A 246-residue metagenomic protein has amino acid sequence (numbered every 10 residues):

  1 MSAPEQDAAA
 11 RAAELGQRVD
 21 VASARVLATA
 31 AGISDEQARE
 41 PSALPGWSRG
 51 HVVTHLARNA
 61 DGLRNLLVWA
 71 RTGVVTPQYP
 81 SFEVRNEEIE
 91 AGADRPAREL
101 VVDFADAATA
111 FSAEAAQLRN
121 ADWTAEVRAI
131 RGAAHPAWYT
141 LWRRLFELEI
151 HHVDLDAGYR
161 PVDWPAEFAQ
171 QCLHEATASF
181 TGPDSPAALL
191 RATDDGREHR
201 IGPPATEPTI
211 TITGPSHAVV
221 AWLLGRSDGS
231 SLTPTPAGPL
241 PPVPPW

Functional and structural regions predicted by a protein language model:
M1-E14, V68-V75, Q117-W246: Structured surface interface patches that mediate subunit assembly and partner/cofactor docking
S2-T54: An N-terminal domain-cap segment
A12, G16-V19, A97-F104, L141-R144: Hydrophobic packing residues in well-ordered alpha-helices of helical domains and bundles
D20, A24, G50, A57 (+3 more regions): A structural signal for well-ordered alpha-helical segments within the folded catalytic domains of diverse enzymes
S23-A31, A60-R64, A105-A116, E149-H152 (+1 more regions): Structural signal for well-ordered, non-membrane alpha-helices
S48-R49, P96, P136, P215: Short, structural beta-strand-to-alpha-helix junction motif
G50-S81: Conserved alpha-helical segments that form or flank metal/cofactor-binding pockets of metalloenzymes
R85-A107: A short, structured beta-strand-centered segment in the mid-to-C-terminal lobe of catalytic cores from group-transfer
